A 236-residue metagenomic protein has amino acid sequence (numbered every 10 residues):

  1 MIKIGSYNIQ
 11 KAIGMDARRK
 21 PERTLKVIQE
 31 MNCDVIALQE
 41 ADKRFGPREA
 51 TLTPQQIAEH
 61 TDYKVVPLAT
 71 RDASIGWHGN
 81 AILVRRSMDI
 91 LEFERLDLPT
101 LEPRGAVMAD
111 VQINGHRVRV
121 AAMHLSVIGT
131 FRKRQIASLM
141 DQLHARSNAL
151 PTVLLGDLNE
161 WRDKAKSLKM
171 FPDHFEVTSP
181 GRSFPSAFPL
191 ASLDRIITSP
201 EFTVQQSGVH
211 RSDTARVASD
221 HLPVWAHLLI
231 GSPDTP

Functional and structural regions predicted by a protein language model:
M1-V35, E59-H60, K64-P236: Active-site regions of metal-assisted phosphoester/phosphodiester hydrolases, unifying DNase/endonuclease modules
A12, Q39-G46: Active-site neighborhood of divalent metal-dependent phosphoester/pyrophosphate hydrolases
F45-P54: Short, flexible, glycine-rich and Lys/Arg-enriched loop motifs at helix boundaries that contact anionic partners
